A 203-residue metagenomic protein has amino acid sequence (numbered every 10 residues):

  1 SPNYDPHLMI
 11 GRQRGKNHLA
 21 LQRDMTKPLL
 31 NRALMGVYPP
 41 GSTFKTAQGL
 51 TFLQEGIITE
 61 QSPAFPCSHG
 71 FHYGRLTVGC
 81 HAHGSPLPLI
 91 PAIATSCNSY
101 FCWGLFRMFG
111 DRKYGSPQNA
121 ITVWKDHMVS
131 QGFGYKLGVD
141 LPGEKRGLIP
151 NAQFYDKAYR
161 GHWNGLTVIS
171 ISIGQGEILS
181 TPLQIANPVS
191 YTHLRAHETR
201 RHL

Functional and structural regions predicted by a protein language model:
S1-T43, A47-R195, R200-L203: Beta-lactam-recognizing serine transpeptidase/beta-lactamase-like catalytic domain environment
